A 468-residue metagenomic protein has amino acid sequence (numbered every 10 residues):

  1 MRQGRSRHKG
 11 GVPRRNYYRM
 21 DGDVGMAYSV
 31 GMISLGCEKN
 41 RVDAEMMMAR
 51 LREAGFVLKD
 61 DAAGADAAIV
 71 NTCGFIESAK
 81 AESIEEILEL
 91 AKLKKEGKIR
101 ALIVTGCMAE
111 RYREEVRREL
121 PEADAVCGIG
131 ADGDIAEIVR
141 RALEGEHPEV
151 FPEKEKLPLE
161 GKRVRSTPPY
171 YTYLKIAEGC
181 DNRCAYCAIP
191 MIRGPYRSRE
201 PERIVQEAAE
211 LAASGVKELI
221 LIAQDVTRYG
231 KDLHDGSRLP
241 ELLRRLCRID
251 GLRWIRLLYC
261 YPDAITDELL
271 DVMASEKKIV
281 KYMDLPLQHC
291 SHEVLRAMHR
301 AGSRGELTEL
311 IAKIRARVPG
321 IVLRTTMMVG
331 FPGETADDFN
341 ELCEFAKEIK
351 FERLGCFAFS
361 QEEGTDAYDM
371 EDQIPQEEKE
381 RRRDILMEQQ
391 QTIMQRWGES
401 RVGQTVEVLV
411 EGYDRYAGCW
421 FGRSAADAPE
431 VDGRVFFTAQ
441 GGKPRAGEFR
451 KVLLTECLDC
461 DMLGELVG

Functional and structural regions predicted by a protein language model:
R5-R7, G11-N16: Short, low-complexity intrinsically disordered segments enriched in A/P/G/S/L with frequent Arg, especially at protein
Y17-Y229, E268, I279, M283 (+5 more regions): Proteins enriched for Cys/Gly/acidic motifs involved in redox and nucleic-acid/cofactor modification
A63, D181, C290, R415-Y416 (+1 more regions): Short strand-connecting beta-turns/loops that link adjacent beta-strands
G74-F75, R193, L233-G236, R296-G302 (+1 more regions): Short glycine-enriched, charge-decorated loop/helix-capping segments at active-site entrances that position
L102-V104, R111, P121, A213-D337: Conserved SAM/AdoMet-binding glycine-rich loop
I204, L221, L257, L285 (+6 more regions): Conserved, mostly hydrophobic/aromatic
E334, E341, K350-F351: Contiguous mid-protein beta-loop-alpha structural module that forms a pocket-lining wall or clamp of enzyme active
D369-G468: Terminal RNA-binding accessory module
